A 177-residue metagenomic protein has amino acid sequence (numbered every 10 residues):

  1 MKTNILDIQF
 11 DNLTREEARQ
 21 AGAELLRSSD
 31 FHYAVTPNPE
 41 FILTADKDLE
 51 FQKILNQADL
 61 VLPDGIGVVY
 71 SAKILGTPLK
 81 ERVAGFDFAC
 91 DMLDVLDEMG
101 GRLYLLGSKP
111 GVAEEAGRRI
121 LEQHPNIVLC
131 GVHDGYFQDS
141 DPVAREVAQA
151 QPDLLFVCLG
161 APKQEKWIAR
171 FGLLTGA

Functional and structural regions predicted by a protein language model:
M1-E81: N-terminal nucleotide/polyanion-binding subdomain common to many enzyme families
A18-G22, M92, V143-V147: Generic hydrophobic alpha-helical segments
F31, A84-F88, T175: Metal-ion/cofactor- or nucleotide/acyl-coenzyme-handling active-site neighborhoods
N38, G65, K109, G160-A161: Helix N-cap/beta->alpha junction signal
K53-R119, Q123: Portal/gating segments that form or line small-molecule/metal binding sites
L103-S108, E114-I120, I127-A177: Internal alpha/beta domain cores that form substrate/cofactor-binding pockets in large enzymes and binding proteins
